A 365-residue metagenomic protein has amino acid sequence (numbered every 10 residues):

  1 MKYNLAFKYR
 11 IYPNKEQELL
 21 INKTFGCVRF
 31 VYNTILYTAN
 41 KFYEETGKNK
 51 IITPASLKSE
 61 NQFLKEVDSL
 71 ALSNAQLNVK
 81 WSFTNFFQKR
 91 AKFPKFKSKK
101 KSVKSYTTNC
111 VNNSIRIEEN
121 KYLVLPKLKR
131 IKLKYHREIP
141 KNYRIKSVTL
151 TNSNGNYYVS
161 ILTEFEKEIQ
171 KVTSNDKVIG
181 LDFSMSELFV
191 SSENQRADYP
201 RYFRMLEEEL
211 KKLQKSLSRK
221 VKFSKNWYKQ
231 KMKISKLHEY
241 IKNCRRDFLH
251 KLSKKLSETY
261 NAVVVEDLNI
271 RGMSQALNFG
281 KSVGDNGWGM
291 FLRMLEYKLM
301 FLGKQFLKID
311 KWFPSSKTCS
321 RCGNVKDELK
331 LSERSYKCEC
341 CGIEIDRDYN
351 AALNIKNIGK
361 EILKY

Functional and structural regions predicted by a protein language model:
M1-Y365: Nucleic-acid substrate recognition interfaces
